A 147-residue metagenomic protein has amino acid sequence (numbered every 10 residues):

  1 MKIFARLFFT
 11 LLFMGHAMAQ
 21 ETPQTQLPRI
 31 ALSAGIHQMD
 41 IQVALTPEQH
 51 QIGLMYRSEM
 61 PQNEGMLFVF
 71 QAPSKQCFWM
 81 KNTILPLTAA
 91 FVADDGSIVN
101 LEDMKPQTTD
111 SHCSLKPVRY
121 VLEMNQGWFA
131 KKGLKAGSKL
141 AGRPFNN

Functional and structural regions predicted by a protein language model:
K2-T10: Sec-dependent signal peptide recognition, specifically the positively charged N-region followed immediately by
T10-A19: Hydrophobic h-region of N-terminal signal peptides that target proteins for export in Gram-negative bacteria
Q20-N147: Compact, glycine-rich, soluble single-domain proteins
